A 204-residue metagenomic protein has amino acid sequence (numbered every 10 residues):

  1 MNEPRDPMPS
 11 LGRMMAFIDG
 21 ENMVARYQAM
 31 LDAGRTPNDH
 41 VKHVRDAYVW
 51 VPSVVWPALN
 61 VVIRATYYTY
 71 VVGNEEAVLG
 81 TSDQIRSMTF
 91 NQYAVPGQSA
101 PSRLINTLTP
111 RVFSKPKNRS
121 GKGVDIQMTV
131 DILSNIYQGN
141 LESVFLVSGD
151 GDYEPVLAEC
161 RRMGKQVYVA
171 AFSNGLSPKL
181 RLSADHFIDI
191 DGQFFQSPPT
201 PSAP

Functional and structural regions predicted by a protein language model:
M1-S120, V124, Q166: Domain-level signal for Mg2+-assisted phosphodiester chemistry and nucleotide/NA-binding surfaces in nucleic-acid
Y93-P204: Nuclease catalytic cores that cleave nucleic-acid phosphodiester bonds, predominantly acidic two-metal-ion
